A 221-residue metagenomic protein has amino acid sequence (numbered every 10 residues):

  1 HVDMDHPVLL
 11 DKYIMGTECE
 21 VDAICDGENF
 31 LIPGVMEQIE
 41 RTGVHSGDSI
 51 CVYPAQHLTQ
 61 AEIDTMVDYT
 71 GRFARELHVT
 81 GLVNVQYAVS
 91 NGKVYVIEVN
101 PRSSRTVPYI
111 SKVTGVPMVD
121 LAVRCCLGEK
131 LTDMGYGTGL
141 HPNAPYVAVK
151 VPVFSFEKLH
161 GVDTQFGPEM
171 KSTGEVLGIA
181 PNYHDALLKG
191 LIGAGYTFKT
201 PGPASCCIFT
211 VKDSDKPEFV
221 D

Functional and structural regions predicted by a protein language model:
H1-G202, T210-P217: ATP-dependent carboxylate activation and anion-phosphoryl transfer catalytic cores that bind Mg-ATP to form
V220-D221: Histidine-anchored nucleotide/phosphate-binding helix
